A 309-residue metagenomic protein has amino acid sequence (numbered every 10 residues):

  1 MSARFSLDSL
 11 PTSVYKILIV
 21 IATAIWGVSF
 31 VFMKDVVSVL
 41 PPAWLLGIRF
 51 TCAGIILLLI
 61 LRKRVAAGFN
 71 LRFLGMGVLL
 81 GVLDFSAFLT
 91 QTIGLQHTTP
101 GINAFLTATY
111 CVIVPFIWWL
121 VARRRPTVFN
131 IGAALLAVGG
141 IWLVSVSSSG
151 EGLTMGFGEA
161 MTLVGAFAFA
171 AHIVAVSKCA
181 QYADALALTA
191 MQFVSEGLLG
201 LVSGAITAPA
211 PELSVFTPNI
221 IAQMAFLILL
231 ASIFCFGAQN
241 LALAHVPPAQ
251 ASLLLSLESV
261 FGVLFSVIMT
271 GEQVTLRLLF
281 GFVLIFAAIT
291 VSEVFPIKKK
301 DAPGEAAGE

Functional and structural regions predicted by a protein language model:
S2-D8, I17, F50, I220 (+2 more regions): C-terminal-most transmembrane helix of multi-pass membrane proteins
S2-G47, V82, T90, E151-K178 (+2 more regions): Glycine-/small-residue-enriched transmembrane alpha-helix faces in small-molecule transporters and effluxers
S6, V28, F32-D35, V39 (+6 more regions): Membrane-interface helix-cap regions at the ends of transmembrane helices in multi-pass membrane proteins
V14-L18, W44-L59, L79, F129-G139 (+3 more regions): Hydrophobic alpha-helical transmembrane segments of multi-pass integral membrane proteins, especially transporters
I25, S29-F30, L61-T107, V114 (+2 more regions): Specific transmembrane alpha-helical segments of multi-pass solute transporters/efflux pumps, especially DMT/EamA
L46-I48, N103-T109, A175-L198, I228-I268: Helix-helix packing/entry segments at the starts of transmembrane helices
I56-V65, Y110-L135, V260-L279: C-terminal transmembrane-helix exit sites in multi-pass transporters
L57, V78, P126-S147, A166-F169 (+3 more regions): Hydrophobic transmembrane alpha-helices of multi-pass small-molecule transport proteins
